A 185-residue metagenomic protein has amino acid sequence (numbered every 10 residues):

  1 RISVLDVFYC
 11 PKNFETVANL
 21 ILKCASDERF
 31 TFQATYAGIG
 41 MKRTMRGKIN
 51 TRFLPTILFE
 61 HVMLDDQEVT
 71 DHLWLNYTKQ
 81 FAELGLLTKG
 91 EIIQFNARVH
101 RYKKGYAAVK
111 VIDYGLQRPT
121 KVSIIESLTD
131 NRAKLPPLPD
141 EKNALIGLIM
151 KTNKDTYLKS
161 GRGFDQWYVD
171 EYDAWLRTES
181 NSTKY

Functional and structural regions predicted by a protein language model:
S3-L5, P11-N13, M41, I125-Y185: Nucleic-acid-binding small beta-barrel platforms of the OB/S1 family and closely associated recruitment extensions
V4-F32, I39: Short boundary/loop segments of OB/S1/cold-shock single-stranded nucleic-acid-binding domains
A25-F59: Structural detector for short beta-strands of small beta-barrel domains
A34-Y36, I92-H100: OB-fold and OB-like beta-barrel modules that bind single-stranded nucleic acids
G38-G40, M63, V99-K103: Beta-strand elements of well-folded, non-transmembrane domains
N50-D65, Q117-I125: Short solvent-exposed strand/turn elements
M63-L87: Beta-strand/loop nucleic-acid-binding surfaces
R98-L135: OB-fold/S1-family single-stranded nucleic acid-binding modules
